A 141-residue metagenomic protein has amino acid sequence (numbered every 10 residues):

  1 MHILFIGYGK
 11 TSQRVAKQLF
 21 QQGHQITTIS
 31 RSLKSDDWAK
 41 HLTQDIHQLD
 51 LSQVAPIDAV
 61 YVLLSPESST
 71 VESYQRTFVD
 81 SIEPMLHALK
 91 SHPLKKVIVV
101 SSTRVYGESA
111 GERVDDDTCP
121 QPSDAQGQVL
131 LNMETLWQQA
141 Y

Functional and structural regions predicted by a protein language model:
I3-G7: Conserved N-terminal Rossmann-fold NAD(P)-binding element of oxidoreductases
S12-Q13: N-terminal Rossmann-fold NAD(P) dinucleotide-binding loop
L19: Aromatic pocket-lining residues of Rossmann-like dinucleotide-binding sites
T28-K34: N-terminal Rossmann-fold cofactor-binding loop
D36-H47, E112-D116, Y141: Active-site regions of enzymes building and remodeling cell-envelope glycoconjugates
W38-A88: NAD(P)H-binding glycine-rich loop region in Rossmannoid oxidoreductase-like domains and their noncatalytic homologs
P84-A125: Conserved Rossmann-fold NAD(P)-dependent oxidoreductase catalytic core, especially the SDR/UDP-sugar
S123-Y141: Active-site Tyr-X1-5-Lys
